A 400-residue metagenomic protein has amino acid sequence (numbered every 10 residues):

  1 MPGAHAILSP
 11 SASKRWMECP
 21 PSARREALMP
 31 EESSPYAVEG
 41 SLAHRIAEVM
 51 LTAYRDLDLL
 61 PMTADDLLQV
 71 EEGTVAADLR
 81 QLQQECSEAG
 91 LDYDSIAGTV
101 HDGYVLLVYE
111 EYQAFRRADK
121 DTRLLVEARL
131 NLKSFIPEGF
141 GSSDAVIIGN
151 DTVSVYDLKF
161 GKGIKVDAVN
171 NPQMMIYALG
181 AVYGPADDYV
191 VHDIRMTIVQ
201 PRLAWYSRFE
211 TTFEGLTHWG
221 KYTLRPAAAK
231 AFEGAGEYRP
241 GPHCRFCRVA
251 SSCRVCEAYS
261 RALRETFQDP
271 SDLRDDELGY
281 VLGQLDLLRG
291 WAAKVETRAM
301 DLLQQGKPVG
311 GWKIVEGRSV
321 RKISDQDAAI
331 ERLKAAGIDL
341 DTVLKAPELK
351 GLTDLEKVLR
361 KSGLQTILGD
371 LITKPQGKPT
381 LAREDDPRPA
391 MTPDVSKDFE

Functional and structural regions predicted by a protein language model:
H5-R55, G279, G283, G311 (+1 more regions): Nuclease catalytic cores
E32, K165-D167, R274: Alpha-helix N-cap/helix-initiation motif
V38, L42-V126, T211: A non-catalytic, helix-rich entry segment at domain boundaries
A47-L51, A178, E296: Short, amphipathic alpha-helical segments that act as regulatory/interfacial helices in nucleotide-processing proteins
A64-L82, H243, A250, M300-D327: Charge-rich, acidic-biased intrinsically disordered regions
L79, C86, A118-K230: Mg2+/Mn2+-dependent nuclease catalytic core
R195, H218-L287, P389-E400: Short, charged, low-complexity amphipathic alpha-helix
G290-E400: Extended, charge-rich alpha-helical segments
